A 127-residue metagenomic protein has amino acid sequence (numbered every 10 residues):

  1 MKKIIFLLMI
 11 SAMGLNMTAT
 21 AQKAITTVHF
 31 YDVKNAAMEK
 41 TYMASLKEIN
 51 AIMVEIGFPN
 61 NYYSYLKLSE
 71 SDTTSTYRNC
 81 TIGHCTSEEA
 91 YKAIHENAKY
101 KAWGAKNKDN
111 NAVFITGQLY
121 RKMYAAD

Functional and structural regions predicted by a protein language model:
M1-K23: Bacterial Sec-dependent N-terminal signal peptides
K2, M9-I10, S69-S71, A105: Generic detector of short alpha-helix boundary/capping microenvironments and adjacent low-complexity segments
M17-K101, V113-D127: Short S/T/G/P-rich N-terminal loop/turn motif that feeds into the first structured element of a domain
K106-A112: Short, exposed beta-strand-loop hairpins at the edges of beta-sheets in extracellular/periplasmic proteins
